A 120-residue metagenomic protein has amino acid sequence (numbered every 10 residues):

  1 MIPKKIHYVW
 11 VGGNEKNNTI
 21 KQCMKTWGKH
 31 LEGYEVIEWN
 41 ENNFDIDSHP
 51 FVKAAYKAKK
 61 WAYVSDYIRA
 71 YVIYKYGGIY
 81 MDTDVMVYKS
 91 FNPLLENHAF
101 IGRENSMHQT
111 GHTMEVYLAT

Functional and structural regions predicted by a protein language model:
M1-H49: N-terminal anchoring/stem segment of glycosyltransferases
H7-W10, Y34, W39, Y56 (+3 more regions): Aromatic side chains
V9-G12, R103-E104, T120: Structured loops at beta-to-helix junctions and adjacent beta-edge loops in soluble globular domains
G13-I20, K57-D66, H112: Aromatic-acidic/polar surface patches that form glycan- and anion
E35, I46-Y63, L94: An acidic/histidine-cluster motif and surrounding catalytic segment that typifies divalent-metal-assisted enzyme active
E41-N43, Y117-T120: Short hydrophobic/aromatic-rich motifs at helix boundaries and adjacent loops
A62-H112, Y117: GT-A fold catalytic core of metal-dependent nucleotide-sugar glycosyltransferases, centered on the diacidic
